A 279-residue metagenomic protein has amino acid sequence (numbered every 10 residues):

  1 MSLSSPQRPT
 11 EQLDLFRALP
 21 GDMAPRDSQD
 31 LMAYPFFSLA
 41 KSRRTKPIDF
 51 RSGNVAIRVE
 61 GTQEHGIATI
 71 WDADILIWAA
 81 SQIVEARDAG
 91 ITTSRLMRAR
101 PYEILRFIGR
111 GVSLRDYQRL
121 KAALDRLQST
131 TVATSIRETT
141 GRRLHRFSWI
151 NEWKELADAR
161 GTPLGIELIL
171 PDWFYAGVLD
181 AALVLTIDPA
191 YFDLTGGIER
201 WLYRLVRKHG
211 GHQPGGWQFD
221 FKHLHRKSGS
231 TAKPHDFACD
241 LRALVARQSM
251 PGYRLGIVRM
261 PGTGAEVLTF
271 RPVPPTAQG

Functional and structural regions predicted by a protein language model:
M1-G279: Charged, alpha-helix-forming regions
